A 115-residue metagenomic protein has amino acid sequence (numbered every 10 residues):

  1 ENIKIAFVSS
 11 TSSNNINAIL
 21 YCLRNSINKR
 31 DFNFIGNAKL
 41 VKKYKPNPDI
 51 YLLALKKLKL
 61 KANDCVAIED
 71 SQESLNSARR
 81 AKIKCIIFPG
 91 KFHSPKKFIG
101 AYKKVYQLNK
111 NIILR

Functional and structural regions predicted by a protein language model:
E1-F7, S13, N17: Short, acidic loop-to-helix structural element flanking the phosphoryl-transfer center in phosphate-processing enzymes
S12-N14, A18-R115: Asp-based, Mg2+/Mn2+-dependent phosphohydrolase catalytic module
